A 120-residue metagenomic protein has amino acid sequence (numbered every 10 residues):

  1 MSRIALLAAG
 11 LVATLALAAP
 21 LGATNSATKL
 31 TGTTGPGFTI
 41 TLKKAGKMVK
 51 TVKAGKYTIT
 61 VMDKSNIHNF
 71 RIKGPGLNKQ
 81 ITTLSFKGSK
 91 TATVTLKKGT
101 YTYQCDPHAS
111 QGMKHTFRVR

Functional and structural regions predicted by a protein language model:
M1-A8: Bacterial N-terminal signal peptides that target proteins for export
L7, L15-K29: C-terminal region of N-terminal signal peptides and the immediate post-cleavage residues of exported proteins
T24-K43, I67, L84-R120: Extracellular/periplasmic metallocenter environments
F38, G55-I59: Structural beta-strand segments of beta-rich domains
K44-T51: Short beta-strand segments of immunoglobulin-like
Y57, N66-R71: Short beta-strand/loop motifs in extracellular/secreted proteins, especially within beta-sandwich accessory domains
M62-K64: Acidic, Ser/Thr
L77-T83: Surface-exposed loop/edge segments in extracytoplasmic proteins
